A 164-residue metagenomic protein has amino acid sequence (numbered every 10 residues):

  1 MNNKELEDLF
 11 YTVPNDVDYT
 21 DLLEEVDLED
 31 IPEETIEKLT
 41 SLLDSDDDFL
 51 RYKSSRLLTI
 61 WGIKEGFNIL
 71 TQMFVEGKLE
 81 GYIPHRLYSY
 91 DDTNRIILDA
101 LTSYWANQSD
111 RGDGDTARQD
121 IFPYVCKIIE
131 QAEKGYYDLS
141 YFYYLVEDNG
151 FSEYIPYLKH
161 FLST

Functional and structural regions predicted by a protein language model:
M1-D8, D30-D44, I63-E80, Q108-I128 (+1 more regions): Amphipathic alpha-helical scaffolding segments comprising HEAT/armadillo-like alpha-solenoid repeats
D8-I31, Y52-G62, Y82-D115, D138-N149: Structural detector for internal amphipathic alpha-helices that build alpha-solenoid repeat scaffolds
T35, L50-R51, D138, Y154: N-terminal alpha-helical segment
D46-D48, G77-K78, A132-G135: Short inter-helical turns and helix N-cap capping residues of alpha-solenoid HEAT/ARM repeat scaffolds
K127-Y143: A short, terminal or domain-edge coil/loop segment
